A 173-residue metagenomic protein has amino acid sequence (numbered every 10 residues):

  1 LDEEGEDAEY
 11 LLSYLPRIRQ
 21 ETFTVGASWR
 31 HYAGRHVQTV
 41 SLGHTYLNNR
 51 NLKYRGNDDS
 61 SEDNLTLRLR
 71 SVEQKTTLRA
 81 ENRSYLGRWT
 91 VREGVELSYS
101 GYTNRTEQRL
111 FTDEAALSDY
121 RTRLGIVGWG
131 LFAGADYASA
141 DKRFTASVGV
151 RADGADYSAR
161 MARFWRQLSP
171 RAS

Functional and structural regions predicted by a protein language model:
L1, P16-M161: Face-selective signature of the C-terminal outer-membrane beta-barrel domain
D2-E4, V148, P170-S173: Short, intrinsically disordered, charge-balanced linker/junction segments flanking boundaries in proteins
E6-A8: C-terminal/domain-terminus segments
